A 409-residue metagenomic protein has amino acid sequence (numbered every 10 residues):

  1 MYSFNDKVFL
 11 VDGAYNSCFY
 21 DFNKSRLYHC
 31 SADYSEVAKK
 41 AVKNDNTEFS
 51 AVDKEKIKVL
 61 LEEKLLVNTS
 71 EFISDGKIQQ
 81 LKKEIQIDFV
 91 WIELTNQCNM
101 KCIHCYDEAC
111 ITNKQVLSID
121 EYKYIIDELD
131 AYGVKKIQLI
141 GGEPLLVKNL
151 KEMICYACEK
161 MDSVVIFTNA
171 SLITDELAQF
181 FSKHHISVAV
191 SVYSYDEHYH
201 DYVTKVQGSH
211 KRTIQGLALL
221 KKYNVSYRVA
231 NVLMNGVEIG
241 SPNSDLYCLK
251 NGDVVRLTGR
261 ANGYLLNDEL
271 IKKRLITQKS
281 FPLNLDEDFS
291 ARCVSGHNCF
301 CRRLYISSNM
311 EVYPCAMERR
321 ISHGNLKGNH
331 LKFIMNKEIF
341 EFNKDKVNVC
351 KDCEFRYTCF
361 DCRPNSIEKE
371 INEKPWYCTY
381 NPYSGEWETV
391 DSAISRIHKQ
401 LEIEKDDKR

Functional and structural regions predicted by a protein language model:
M1-K40: Acidic, low-complexity/disordered tracts enriched in E/D and polar residues
D6-D12, Q179, H184-L326, E373: Radical SAM enzyme [4Fe-4S]-AdoMet core and its adjacent flexible, acidic and glycine-rich loops/tails across
N23-K24, K101, G141, N309: Residue-level recognition of short loop/turn positions
K24, A109-V116, Y202-G208, E368-K369: Short glycine-enriched, charge-decorated loop/helix-capping segments at active-site entrances that position
V37, A41-V52: Short acidic, hydrophobic short linear motifs in intrinsically disordered regions
A51-E55, V59, E63-Q179, K183-S187: Conserved alpha-helical substructure of the radical SAM core
E318-R409: Flexible mid-to-C-terminal extensions adjoining Fe-S/redox cofactors in radical SAM and related proteins
